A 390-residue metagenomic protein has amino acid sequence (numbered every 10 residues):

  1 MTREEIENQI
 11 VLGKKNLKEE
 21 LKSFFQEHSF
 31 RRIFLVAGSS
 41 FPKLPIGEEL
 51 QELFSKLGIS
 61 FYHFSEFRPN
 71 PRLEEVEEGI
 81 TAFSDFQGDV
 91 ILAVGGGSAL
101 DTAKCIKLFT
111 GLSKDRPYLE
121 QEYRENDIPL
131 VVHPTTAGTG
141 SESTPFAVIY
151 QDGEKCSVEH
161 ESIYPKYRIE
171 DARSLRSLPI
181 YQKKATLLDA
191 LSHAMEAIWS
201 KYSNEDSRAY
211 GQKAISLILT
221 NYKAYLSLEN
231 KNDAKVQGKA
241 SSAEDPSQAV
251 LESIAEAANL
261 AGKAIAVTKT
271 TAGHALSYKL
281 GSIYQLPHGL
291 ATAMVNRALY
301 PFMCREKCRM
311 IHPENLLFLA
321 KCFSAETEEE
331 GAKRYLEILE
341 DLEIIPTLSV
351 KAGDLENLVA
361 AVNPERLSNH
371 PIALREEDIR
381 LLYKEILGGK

Functional and structural regions predicted by a protein language model:
M1-V90: ATP/NTP phosphate-donor binding region
E19-E20, K43-I46, L73, S98-A103 (+2 more regions): Short glycine/serine/threonine-rich phosphate/pyrophosphate-binding segments that cradle anionic phosphate groups
L50, I80, A99-S113, S143-T144: Short Gly/Thr/Asp-enriched flexible loops that form oxyanion-binding sites at enzyme active sites
G111-D206, A214, M310-E314: A glycine/threonine-rich phosphate-anchoring loop and its flanking beta-alpha core in nucleotide/phosphate-binding
I180-D233, G238, D245-L260, A264: C-terminal and late-domain segments of enzyme folds
I283-N357: Gly/Pro-rich interdomain helix-loop hinge
D354-K390: Short, amphipathic C-terminal "tail helix"
